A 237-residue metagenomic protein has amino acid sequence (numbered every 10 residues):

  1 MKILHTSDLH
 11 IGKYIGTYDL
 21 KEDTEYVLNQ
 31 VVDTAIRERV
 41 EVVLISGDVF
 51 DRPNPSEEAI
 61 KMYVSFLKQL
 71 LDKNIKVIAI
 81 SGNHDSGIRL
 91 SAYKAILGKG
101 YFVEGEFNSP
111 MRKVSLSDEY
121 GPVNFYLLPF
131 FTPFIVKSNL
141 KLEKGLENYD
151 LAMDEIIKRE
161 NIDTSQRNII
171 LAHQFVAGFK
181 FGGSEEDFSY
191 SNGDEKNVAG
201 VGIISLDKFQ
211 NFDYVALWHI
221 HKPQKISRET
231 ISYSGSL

Functional and structural regions predicted by a protein language model:
M1-I45, F50-L237: Extended recognition/assembly regions associated with phosphoester-bond processing machinery
